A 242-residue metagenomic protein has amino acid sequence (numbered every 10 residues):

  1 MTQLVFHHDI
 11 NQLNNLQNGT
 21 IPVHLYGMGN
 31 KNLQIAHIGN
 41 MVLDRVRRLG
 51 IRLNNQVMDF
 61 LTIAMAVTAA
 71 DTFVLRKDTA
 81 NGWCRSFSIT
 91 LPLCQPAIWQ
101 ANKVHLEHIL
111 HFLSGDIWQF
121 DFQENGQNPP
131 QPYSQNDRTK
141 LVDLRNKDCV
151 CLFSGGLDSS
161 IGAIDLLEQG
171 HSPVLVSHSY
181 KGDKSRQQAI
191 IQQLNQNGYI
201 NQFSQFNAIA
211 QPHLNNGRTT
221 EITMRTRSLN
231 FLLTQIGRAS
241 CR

Functional and structural regions predicted by a protein language model:
M1-C149, I164-I209: RNA-binding accessory domains that recognize and position tRNA/RNA substrates
H105, I161, T234: Short Gly/charged-rich anion-binding patches and loops
V150-S154: Residues at the beta-strand->loop junction immediately N-terminal to the Walker
L157-S159: Hydrophobic/small residue at the entry helix of a nucleotide-binding pocket
V174-V176, L214-I222: Glycine- and acidic
T226-S228: Extended catalytic-interface subdomain
I236-C241: Conserved small/polar residues in nucleotide/adenosyl-binding loops
